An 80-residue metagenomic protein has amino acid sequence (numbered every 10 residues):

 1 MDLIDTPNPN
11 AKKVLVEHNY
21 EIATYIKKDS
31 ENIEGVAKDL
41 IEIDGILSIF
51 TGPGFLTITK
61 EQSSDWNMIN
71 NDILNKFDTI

Functional and structural regions predicted by a protein language model:
M1-P7, N75-I80: Flexible metal-binding regulatory segments at protein termini and peripheral loops
I4-K27: Short glycine-/aliphatic-rich beta-strand segments at the starts of folded cytosolic domains
K12, G54-E61: A generic structural motif
Y20-E21, L56, S64-W66: Short, surface-exposed beta-strand-loop junctions and turns on beta-sheet-rich folds
I26-E42: Short amphipathic alpha-helix segments
K28, E61, D65: Catalytic cores of large soluble enzymes that bind and process phosphate-bearing ligands
L40-F55: Short acidic amphipathic segments
S64-D78: Charge-rich, low-aromatic oligomerization/scaffolding segments with amphipathic character
